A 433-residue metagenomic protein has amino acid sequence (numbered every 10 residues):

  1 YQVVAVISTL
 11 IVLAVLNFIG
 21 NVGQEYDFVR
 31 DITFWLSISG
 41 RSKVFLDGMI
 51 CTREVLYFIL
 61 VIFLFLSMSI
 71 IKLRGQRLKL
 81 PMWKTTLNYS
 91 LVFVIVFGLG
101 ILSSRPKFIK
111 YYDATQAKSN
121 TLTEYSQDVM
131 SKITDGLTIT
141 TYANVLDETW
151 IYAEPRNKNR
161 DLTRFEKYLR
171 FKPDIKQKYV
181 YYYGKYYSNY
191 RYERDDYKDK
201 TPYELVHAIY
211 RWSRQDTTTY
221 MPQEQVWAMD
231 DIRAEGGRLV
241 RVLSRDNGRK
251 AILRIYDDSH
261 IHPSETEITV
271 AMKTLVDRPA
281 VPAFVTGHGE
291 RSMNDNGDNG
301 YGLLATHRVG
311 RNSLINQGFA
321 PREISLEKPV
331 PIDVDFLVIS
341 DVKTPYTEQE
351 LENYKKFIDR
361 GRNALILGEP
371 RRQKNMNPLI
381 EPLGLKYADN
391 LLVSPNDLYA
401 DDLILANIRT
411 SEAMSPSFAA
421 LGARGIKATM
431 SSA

Functional and structural regions predicted by a protein language model:
Y1-V15, V22: A structural motif at transmembrane helix-loop-helix junctions in multipass membrane proteins
V3, G20-F28, K72, Q76-L80 (+3 more regions): Membrane-interfacial segments
V12-G20, Y57, V61, F65 (+3 more regions): Alpha-helical transmembrane segments of multipass membrane proteins
D27-S39: Peri-membrane helix termini and adjoining interfacial loops of integral membrane proteins
K43-L78, S90-V94: Alpha-helical transmembrane segments of multi-pass membrane transporters/translocases
P81-P106: Internal/C-terminal transmembrane anchor helices
R105-A271, R278-P329, D341-V342, L351: Juxtamembrane extramembrane loops of integral membrane proteins
Y301-A433: Acidic, S/T/G-rich, low-cysteine, solvent-exposed domains in lumenal/extracellular/periplasmic regions of secretory
